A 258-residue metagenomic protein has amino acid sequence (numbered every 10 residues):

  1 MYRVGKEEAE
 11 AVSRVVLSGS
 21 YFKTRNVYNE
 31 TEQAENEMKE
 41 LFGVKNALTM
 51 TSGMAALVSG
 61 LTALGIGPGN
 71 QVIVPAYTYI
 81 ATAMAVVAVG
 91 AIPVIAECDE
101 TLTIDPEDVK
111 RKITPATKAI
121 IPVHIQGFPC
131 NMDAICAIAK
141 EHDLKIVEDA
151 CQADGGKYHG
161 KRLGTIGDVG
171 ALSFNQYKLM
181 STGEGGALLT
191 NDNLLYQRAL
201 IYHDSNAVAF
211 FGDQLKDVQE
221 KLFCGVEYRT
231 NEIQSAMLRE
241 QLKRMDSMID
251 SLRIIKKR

Functional and structural regions predicted by a protein language model:
M1-A63, G67, A88-V89, D133 (+2 more regions): Conserved PLP-binding active-site segment in aminotransferase class I/II-type PLP enzymes
K6-E10, R14-L17, E32-E40, E107-P115 (+4 more regions): Replace "anionic and nucleotidyl ligands
S20, N26, A153-H159, I166-R258: Active-site region of PLP-dependent enzymes
K23, V27-T31, G53-L57, Y79 (+3 more regions): Conserved donor sugar-nucleotide recognition element shared by glycan-biosynthetic enzymes
F42, G67, P115, G164-T165 (+1 more regions): Structured loop/turn residues at beta-strand edges in well-structured enzyme cores
A56-L61, T82, G186, L238: Buried hydrophobic packing segments
T62-A150, K157: PLP-dependent aminotransferase-like
